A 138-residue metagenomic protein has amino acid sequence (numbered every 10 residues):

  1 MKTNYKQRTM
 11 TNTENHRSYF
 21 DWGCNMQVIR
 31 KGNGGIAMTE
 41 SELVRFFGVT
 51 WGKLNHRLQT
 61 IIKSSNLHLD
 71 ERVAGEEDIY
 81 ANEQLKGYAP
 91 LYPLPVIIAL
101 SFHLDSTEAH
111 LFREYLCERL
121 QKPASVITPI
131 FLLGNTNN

Functional and structural regions predicted by a protein language model:
M1-E42, F46-W51, D78-N138: Positively charged, aromatic-accented nucleic-acid-binding surfaces
F47, S64-S65: Residues at alpha-helix termini
G52, H56: Key DNA-contact positions within bacterial/archaeal DNA-binding proteins
R57, I61: Residues in the recognition helix of alpha-helical DNA-binding motifs
N66-A81: Short Lys/Arg-enriched helix C-cap and helix-to-coil transition segments that create basic nucleic-acid-contact patches
